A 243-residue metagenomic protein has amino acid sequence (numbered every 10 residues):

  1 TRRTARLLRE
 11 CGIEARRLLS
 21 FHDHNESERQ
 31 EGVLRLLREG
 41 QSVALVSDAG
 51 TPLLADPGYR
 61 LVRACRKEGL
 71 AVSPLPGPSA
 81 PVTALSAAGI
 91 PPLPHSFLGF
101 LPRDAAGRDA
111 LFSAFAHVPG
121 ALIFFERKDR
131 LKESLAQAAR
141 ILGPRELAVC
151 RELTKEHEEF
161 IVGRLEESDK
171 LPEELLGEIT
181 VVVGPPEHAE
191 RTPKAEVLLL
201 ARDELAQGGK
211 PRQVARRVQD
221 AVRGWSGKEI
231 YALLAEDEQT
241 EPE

Functional and structural regions predicted by a protein language model:
T1-L75, V82-T83: Class I S-adenosyl-L-methionine
R3, I123-E126: Conserved strand-helix element at the start of the C-terminal RecA-like helicase core
I13-A15, R35-L37, V62, A88-L93 (+3 more regions): Short, hinge-like loop/turn segments at secondary-structure boundaries
A15-H22, V72-S73, P92-G99, P144-C150 (+1 more regions): Short hydrophobic/aromatic-enriched beta-strand-loop microsegments
S27-G32, A84, A105-D109, H157-F160: Short, charged, surface-exposed secondary-structure boundary motifs
Q41-S42, A121, K128-E243: A contiguous loop/helix-start segment that scaffolds small-molecule binding in enzyme catalytic cores
R60-V118: Class I SAM-dependent methyltransferase SAM-binding "motif I" and its flanking Rossmann-like core
